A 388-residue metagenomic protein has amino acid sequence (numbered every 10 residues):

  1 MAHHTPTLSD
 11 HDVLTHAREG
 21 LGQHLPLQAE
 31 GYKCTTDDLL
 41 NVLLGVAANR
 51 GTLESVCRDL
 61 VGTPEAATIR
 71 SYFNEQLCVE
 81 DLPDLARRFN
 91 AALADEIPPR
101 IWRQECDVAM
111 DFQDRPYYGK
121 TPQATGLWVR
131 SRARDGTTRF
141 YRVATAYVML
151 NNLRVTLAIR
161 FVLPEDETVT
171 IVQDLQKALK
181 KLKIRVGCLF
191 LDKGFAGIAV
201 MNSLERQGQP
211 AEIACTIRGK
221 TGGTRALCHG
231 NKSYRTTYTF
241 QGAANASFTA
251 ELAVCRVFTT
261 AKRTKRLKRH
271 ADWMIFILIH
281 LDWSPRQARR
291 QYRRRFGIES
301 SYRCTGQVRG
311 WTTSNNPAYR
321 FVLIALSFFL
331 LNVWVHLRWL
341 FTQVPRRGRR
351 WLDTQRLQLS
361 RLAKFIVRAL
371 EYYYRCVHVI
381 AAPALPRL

Functional and structural regions predicted by a protein language model:
M1-C34, D59-T63, H229-K262, R269 (+2 more regions): A short, flexible helix-boundary coil/loop motif
T5, R18, G22-R88, M149-V155 (+4 more regions): Short, positively charged, Gly/Tyr-enriched micro-motifs that form contact patches at catalytic or ligand/partner
V42, V56-C57, I69, Q104-Y118 (+6 more regions): Short, conserved catalytic/metal-binding motifs centered on acidic residues
F73-M149: Active-site-proximal, Lys/Arg-enriched surface segment that forms a nucleic-acid-binding/basic interface patch
W128-R185, H270-M274: Electropositive, glycine- and tryptophan-enriched low-complexity nucleic-acid-binding patches
E165, Q207-S300, C304-T305: An anionic, glycine-rich sequence signature occurring as long contiguous blocks
E165-T224: Domain-level cores of phosphate- or acyl-group-handling catalytic modules
N316-S327: Membrane-interface transmembrane-helix boundary segments in multi-pass integral membrane proteins
